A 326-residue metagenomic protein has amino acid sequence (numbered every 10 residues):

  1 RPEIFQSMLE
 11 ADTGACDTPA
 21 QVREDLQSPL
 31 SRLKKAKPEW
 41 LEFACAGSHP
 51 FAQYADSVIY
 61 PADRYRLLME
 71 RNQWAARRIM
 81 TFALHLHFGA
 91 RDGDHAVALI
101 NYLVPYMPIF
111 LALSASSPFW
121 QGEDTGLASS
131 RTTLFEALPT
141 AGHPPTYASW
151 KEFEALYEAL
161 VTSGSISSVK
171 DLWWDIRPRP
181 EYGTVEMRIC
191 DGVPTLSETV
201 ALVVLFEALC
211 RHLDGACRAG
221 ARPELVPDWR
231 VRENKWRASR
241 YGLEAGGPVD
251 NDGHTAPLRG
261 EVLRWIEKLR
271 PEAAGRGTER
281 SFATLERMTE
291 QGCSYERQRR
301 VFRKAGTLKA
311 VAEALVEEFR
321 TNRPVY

Functional and structural regions predicted by a protein language model:
R1-E39, Y54-S57, L68, W74 (+1 more regions): C-terminal accessory/tail domains of diverse enzymes
Q6, Q21, L84, H95 (+2 more regions): Glycine-rich, acidic/polar active-site loops that bind/position phosphate-bearing ligands
L30, A62, H87, R91 (+9 more regions): A sequence-level detector of short, solvent-exposed, charge-rich linear segments
L41, M80-L84, L172: Generic beta-strand structural signal
A44-V58: Helix-terminus loop motifs that line ligand-binding clefts
A46, P50, D63, L68-L84 (+2 more regions): Metal-dependent DNA replication initiation modules
A90, D94, A273-R276: Residues at alpha-helix boundaries and short interhelical turns
